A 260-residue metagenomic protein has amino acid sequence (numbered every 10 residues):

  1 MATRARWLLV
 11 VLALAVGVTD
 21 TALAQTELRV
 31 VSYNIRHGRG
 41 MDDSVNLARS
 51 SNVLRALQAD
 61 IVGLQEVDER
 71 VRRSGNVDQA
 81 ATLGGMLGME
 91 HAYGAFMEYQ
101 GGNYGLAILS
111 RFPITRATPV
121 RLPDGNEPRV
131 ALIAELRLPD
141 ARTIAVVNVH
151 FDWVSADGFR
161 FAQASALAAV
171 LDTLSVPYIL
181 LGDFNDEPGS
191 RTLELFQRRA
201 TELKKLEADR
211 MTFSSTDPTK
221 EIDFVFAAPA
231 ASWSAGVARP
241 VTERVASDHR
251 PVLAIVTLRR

Functional and structural regions predicted by a protein language model:
M1-T3: N-terminal secretory signal peptides that target proteins for export/translocation
R6-L9, A15-M86, E98-L106, F161 (+2 more regions): N-terminal, active-site-proximal structural segment of metallo-dependent hydrolase catalytic domains
E27, D42, I61, V67-T143 (+3 more regions): Structured beta-strand-rich core segments of catalytic domains in phosphoester-bond hydrolases
L28-I35, S50-G75, A134, A145-V149 (+5 more regions): Active-site beta-strand/loop signature of hydrolases that rely on acidic residues for catalysis
D43, V71-N76, M89-I108, E127-P128 (+2 more regions): Active site of divalent-metal-dependent phosphoester/diester hydrolases
T115-R116, R142-V146, D157, Y178: Short, structured loop/turn "capping" segments at alpha-beta junctions
V120, D157-R160: A short secondary-structure junction signal
